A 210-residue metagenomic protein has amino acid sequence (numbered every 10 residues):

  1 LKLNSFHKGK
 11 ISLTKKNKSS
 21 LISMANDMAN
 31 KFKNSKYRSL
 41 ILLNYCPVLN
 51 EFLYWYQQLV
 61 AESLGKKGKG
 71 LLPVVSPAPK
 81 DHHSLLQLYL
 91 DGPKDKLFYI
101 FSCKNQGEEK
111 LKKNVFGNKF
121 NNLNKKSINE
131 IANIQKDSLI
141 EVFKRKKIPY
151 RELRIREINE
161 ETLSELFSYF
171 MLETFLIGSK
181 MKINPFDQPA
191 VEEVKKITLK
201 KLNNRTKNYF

Functional and structural regions predicted by a protein language model:
L1-F6, E130, I134, R145-K196: Short alpha-helices
L1-Y99, A190-F210: Active-site phosphate/pyrophosphate-binding segments
T14-N17, S35, F101-L111, E161-T174: Short flexible/disordered coil segments
I22-N34, E62, Q87-L90, I134-E141 (+1 more regions): Short, hydrophobic/amphipathic alpha-helical patches that form generic packing surfaces within helical domains
Y37-L43, G70-L71, K119-K125, E152-R156 (+1 more regions): Glycine- and acidic
L53-Q58, K110-N121, P185-E193: Surface-exposed flexible segments
L59-S63, P93-K94, G117-N121, F170-T174: Short, low-complexity, polar/charged sequence segments that are solvent-exposed and flexible
V74-N159: Helicase-primase coupling helices
